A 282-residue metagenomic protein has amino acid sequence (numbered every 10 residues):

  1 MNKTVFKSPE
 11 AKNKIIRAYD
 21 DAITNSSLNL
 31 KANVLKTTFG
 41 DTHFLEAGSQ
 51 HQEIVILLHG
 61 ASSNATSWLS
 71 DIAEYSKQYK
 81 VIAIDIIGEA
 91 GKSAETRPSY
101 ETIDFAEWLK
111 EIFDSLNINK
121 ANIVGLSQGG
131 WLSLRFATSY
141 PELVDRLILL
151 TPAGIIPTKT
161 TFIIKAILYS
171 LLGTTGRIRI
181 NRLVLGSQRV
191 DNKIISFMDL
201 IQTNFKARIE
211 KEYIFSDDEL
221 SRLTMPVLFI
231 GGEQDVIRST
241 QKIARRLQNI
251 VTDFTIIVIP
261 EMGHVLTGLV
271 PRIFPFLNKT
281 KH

Functional and structural regions predicted by a protein language model:
M1-E53, Q78, N119, N278-H282: Alpha/beta-hydrolase fold catalytic core
G40-G91: Conserved HGGG/HGGXW glycine-rich cap/lid loop of the alpha/beta-hydrolase fold
A83-V124: Active-site loop/oxyanion-hole signature of alpha/beta-hydrolase fold enzymes
W131-S139, V144-T174: Flexible "cap/lid" loop of the alpha/beta hydrolase fold
D191-D218: Hydrophobic, aromatic-rich cap/lid helix
L223, F229-G231: Short beta-strand/loop motif that positions the catalytic acidic residue of the alpha/beta-hydrolase fold
Q234-R238, H264-V265: Acidic catalytic loop of the alpha/beta-hydrolase fold
M262-R272: Catalytic histidine-centered segment of alpha/beta-hydrolase-like enzymes
